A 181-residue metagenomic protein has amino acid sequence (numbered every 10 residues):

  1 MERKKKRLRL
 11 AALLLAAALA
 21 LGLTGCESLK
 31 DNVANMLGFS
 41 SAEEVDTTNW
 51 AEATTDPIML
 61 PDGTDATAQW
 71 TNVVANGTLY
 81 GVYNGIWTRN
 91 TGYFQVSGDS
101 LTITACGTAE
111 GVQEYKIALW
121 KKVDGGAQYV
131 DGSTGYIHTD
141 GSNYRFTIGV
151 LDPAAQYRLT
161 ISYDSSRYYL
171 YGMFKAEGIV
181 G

Functional and structural regions predicted by a protein language model:
R3-A12: Bacterial N-terminal signal peptides that target proteins for export
G22-G25: C-terminal motif of bacterial Sec signal peptides marking the signal peptidase cleavage site
E27-K30: Bacterial signal peptide processing site
L37-Q95: Transition segment at domain starts
G98-L101, G149-S166: Noncatalytic modules at the cell exterior or secretory-pathway interfaces, chiefly beta-strand-rich lectin/adhesion
V112-Y129: Short, surface-exposed beta-strand/strand-loop-strand elements in extracellular ectodomains
Q113-Y115, Y157, Y163-V180: Edge beta-strands of jelly-roll/beta-sandwich modules across compartments, strongly enriched in secreted/luminal
G141-V150: Exposed aromatic-hydrophobic patches
